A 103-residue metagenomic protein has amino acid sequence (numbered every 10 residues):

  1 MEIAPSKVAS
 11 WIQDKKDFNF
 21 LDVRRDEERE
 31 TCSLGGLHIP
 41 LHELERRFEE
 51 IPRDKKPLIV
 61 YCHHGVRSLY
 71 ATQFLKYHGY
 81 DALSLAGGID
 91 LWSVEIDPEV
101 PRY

Functional and structural regions predicted by a protein language model:
M1-N19, V23-P57, V66-Y103: Rhodanese-like catalytic fold shared by cysteine-dependent sulfurtransferases and DSP/PTP-type phosphatases
V60-C62: Short, surface-exposed ligand- or partner-binding patches at beta-edge/loop junctions that are enriched in aromatics
